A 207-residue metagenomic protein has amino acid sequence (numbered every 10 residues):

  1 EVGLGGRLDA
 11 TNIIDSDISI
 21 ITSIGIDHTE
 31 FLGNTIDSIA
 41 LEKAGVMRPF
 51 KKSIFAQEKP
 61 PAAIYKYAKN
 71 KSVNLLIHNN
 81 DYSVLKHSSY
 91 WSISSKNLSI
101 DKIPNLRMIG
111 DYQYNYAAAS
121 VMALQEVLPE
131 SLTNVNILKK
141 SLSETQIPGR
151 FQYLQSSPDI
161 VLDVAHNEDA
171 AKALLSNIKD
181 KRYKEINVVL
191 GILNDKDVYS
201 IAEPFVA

Functional and structural regions predicted by a protein language model:
E1, S16, I21-P104, A117-N136: Acidic, Mg2+-coordinating active-site environments of NTP-dependent enzymes
E1-R7: Glycine-rich phosphate-binding loop used to anchor ATP phosphates in small-molecule kinases, encompassing both
L4, P60, I147: A generic "binding-loop/recognition-motif" signal
L8-I20, I24-G25, S38, L98-A207: Nucleotide phosphate-binding/pyrophosphate-handling subdomain across enzymes that bind or process nucleotide phosphates
